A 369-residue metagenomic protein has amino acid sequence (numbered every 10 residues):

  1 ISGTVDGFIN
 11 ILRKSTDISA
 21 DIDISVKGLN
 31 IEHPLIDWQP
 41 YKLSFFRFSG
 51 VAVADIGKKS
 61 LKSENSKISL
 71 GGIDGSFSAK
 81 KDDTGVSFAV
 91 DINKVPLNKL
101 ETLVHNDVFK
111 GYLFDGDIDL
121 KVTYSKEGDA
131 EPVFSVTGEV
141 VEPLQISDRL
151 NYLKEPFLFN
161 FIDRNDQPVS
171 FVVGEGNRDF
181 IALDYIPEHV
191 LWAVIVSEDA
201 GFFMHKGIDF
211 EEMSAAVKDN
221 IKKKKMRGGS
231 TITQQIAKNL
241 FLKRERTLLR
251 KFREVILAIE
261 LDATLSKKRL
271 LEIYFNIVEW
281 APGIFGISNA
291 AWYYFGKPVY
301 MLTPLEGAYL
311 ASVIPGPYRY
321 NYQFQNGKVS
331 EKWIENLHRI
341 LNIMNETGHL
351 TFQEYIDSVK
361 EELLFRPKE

Functional and structural regions predicted by a protein language model:
I1-S2, I11-S19, V26-E369: Juxtamembrane regions of bacterial inner-membrane/periplasmic proteins, predominantly the peptidoglycan biogenesis
